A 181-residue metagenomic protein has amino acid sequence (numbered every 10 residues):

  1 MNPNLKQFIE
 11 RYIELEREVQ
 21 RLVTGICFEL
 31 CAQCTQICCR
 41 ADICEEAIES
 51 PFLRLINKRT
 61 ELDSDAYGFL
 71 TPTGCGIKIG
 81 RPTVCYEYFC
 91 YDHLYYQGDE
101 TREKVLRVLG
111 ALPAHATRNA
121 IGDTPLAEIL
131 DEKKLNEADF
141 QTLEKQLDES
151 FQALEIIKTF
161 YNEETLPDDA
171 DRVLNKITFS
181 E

Functional and structural regions predicted by a protein language model:
M1-E181: Short loop/turn segments that flank or connect secondary-structure elements
